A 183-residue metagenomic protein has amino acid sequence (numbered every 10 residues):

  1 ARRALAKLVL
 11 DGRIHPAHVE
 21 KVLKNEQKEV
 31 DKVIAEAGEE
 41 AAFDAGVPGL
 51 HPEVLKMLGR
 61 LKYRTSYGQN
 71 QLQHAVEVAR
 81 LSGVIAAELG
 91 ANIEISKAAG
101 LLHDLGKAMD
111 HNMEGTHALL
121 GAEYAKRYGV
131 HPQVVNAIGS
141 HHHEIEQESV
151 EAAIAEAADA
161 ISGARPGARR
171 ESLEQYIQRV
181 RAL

Functional and structural regions predicted by a protein language model:
A1-R3, R13, A17, K28 (+4 more regions): Ordered, soluble secondary-structure elements with a strong preference for glycine-centered loop motifs and nearby
A1-V54: OB-fold/S1-family RNA-binding modules
R2, A17-E20, A37, M57 (+4 more regions): Generic signal for short, ordered secondary-structure residues within or immediately flanking folded domains
I14, E29-E36, V47, H51 (+5 more regions): Intrinsically disordered or highly flexible coil/loop and linker segments, enriched in small and charged/polar residues
E36-G90: Pre-Walker A segment
L61, Q73-E77, V84-L183: Divalent metal-dependent catalytic cores for phosphoryl transfer on phosphate-bearing substrates
